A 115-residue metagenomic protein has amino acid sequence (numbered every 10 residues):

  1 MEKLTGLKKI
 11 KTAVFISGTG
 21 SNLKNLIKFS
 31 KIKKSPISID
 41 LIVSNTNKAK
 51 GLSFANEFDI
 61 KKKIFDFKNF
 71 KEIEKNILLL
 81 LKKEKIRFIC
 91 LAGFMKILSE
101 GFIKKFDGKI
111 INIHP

Functional and structural regions predicted by a protein language model:
M1-P115: One-carbon transfer enzymes
